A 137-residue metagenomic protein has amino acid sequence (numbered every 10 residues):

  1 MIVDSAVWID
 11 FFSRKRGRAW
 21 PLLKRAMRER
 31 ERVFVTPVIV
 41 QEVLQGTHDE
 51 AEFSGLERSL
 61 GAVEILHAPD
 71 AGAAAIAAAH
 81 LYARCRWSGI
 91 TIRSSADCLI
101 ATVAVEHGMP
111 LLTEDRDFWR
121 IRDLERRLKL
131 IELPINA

Functional and structural regions predicted by a protein language model:
M1-V35, Q45-R58, A137: Short, well-structured N-terminal submotif of metal-dependent ribonuclease cores
D4-S5, V43, A78, A104: Generic structural signal for small/hydrophobic residues in well-ordered secondary structure, especially within
S5, P37, S94-C98, D115: Conserved glycosyltransferase catalytic-site signature
W8-I9, V40-V43, F118-W119: A generic structural signal for short hydrophobic patches within well-formed alpha-helices
E50-S54, R86, L128-E132: Short, hinge-like loop/turn segments at secondary-structure boundaries
A51-A71: Active-site-proximal, substrate-binding regions of enzyme catalytic domains and RNA-binding/basic surfaces
I65-L112: Active-site neighborhoods of divalent-metal-dependent phosphate/nucleic-acid chemistry enzymes
A101, V105-A137: Acidic, PIN/NYN-like endoribonuclease modules and their adjacent C-terminal/linker elements
